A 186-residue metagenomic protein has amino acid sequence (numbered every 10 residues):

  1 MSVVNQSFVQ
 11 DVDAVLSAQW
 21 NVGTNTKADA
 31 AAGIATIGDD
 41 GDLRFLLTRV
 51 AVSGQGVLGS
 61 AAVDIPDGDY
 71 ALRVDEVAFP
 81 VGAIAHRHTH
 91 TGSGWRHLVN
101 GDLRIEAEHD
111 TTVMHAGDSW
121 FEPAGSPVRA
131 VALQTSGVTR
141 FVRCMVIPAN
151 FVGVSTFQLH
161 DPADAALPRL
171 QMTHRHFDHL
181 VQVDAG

Functional and structural regions predicted by a protein language model:
M1-V15, G33-Y70, L159-G186: A short, N-terminal "cap"/entry segment at the start of jelly-roll beta-barrel domains of the cupin/DSBH fold
V9-L43, D67, F79, A107-V128: Short acidic-glycine-tyrosine-enriched beta hairpin
A14-A32, H90-I105, F141-P148: Short, conserved beta-strand element in jelly-roll/cupin
A28-V57, A124-V152: Ligand-binding loop in jelly-roll beta-barrel domains
L43-F45, V74-E76, W95, S119-F121 (+1 more regions): Conserved hydrophobic/aromatic beta-strand scaffold that supports enzyme active sites
A62-D110, D184-A185: Surface-exposed interaction/gating patches
T89, V99-G125, R129-L159, D164-G186: Compact recognition or signaling/catalytic modules
